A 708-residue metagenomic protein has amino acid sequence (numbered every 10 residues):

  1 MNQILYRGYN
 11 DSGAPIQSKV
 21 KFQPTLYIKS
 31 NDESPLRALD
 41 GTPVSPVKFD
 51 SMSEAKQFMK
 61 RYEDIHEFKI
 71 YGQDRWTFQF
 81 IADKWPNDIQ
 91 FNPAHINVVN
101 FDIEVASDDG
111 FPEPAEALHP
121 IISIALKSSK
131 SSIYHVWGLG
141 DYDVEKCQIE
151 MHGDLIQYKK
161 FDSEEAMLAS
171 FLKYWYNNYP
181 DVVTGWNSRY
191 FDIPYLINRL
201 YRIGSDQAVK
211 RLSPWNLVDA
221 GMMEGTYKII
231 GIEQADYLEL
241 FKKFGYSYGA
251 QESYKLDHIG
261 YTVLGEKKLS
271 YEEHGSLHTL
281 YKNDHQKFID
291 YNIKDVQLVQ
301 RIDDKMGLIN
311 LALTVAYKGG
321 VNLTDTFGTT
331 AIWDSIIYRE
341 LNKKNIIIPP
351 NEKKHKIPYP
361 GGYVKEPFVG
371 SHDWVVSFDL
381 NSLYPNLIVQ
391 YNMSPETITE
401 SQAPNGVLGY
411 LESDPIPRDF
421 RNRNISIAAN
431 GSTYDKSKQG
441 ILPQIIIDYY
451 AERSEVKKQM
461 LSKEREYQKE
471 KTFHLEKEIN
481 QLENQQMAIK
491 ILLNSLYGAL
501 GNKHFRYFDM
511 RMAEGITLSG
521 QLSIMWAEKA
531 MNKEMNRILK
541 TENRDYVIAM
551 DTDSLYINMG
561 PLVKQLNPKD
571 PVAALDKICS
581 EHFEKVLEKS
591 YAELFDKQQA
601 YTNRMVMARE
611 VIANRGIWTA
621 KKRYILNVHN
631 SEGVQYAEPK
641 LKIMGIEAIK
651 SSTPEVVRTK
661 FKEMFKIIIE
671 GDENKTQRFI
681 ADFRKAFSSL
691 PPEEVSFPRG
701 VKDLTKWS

Functional and structural regions predicted by a protein language model:
M1-Y179, I293-K294, L298-Y317, V321-V364 (+6 more regions): DnaQ-like (DEDDh/DEDDy) 3′-5′ exonuclease domain used for proofreading and 3′-end trimming on nucleic acids
I133-V136, D143-I149, L155-Y158, D162 (+3 more regions): Active-site-proximal helix-loop-helix substrate-binding element of RNase H-like nuclease domains
H152-Y158, W175-V182, L280-K287, K318 (+7 more regions): Glycine- and acidic
F171-Y195: Proline-aspartate-enriched helix->loop->beta-strand connector
G204-K228, Q468-K469, F473-E476, N536-E542 (+1 more regions): Short mixed-charge
K268, I524-T552: Active-site palm subdomain of RNA-directed nucleic acid polymerases
G275-P395, E400-S401, F473-A530, A549 (+4 more regions): Common nucleic-acid-contacting/processivity interface regions adjacent to the catalytic cores of nucleic-acid enzymes
A549, Y556-S708: C-terminal polymerase-core module
